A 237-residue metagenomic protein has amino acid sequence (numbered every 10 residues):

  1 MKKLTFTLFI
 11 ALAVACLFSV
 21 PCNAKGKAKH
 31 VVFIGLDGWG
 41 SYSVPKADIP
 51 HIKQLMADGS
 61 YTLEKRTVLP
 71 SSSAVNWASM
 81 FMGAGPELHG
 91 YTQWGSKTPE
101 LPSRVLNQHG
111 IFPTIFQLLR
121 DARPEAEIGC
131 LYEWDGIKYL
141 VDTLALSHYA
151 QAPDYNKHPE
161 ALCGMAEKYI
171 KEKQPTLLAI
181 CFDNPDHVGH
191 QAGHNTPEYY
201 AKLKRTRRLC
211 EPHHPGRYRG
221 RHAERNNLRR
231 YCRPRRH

Functional and structural regions predicted by a protein language model:
M1-K27: Bacterial Sec-dependent N-terminal signal peptides
K25-A28, G40-D121: Active-site nucleophile/metal-coordination loop of metallo-enzymes that catalyze phosphate/sulfate and related
V31-G35, T62-R66, S79-F81, L118 (+4 more regions): Structural recognition of the beta-strand scaffold that forms the well-ordered cores of secreted hydrolase catalytic
F33, H51, R205-H237: Metal-dependent active-site segment of extracytoplasmic phospho-/sulfohydrolases and closely related
D37-S41, T62, V68-S73, P86-E87 (+4 more regions): Solvent-exposed loop/turn segments at secondary-structure junctions within structured extracellular/periplasmic domains
I49-K53, A74-A78, F112-F116, E160-E167 (+2 more regions): Extracytoplasmic/secreted envelope proteins and their assembly/folding machinery, especially bacterial periplasmic
H89-T92, N107-H158: Catalytic-site neighborhoods of secreted/periplasmic enzymes that process anionic sulfate/phosphate groups
G136-A150, G164-P212: Active-site His/acidic residue clusters
